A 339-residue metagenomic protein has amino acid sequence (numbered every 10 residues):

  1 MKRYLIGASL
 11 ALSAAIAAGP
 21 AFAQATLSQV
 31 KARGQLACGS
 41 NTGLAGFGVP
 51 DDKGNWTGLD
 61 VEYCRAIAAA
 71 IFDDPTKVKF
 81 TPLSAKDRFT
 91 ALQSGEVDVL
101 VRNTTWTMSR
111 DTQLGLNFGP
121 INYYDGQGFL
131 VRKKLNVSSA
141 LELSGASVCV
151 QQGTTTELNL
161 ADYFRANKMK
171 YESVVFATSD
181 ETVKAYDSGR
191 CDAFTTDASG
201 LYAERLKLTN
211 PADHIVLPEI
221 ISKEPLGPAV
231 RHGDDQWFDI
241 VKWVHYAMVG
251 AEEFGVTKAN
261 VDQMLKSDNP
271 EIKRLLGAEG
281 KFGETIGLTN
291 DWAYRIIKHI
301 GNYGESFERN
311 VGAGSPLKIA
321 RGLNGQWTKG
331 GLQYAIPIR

Functional and structural regions predicted by a protein language model:
M1-A8: Bacterial N-terminal signal peptides that target proteins for export
S9-A11, A21, V30: Cleavable N-terminal signal peptides
A23-V101, L288, Y303, Q326 (+1 more regions): Extracytoplasmic small-molecule ligand-binding "clamshell" domains of the periplasmic binding protein/Venus flytrap
K31-A32, A68-D73, Q93-V97, K134 (+6 more regions): Sec-exported extracytoplasmic/periplasmic mature domains
A37-G46, W56-I71, T105, D125-E181: Bilobed "Venus flytrap"/periplasmic-binding protein-like clamshell domains and structurally analogous long
E62-R65, A69-I71, K134-V137, L141 (+7 more regions): Extended ligand-binding regions for polar small-molecule ligands
R65, A69, D73-E142, S199-I220 (+1 more regions): Acidic, polar ligand-binding/catalytic clefts
